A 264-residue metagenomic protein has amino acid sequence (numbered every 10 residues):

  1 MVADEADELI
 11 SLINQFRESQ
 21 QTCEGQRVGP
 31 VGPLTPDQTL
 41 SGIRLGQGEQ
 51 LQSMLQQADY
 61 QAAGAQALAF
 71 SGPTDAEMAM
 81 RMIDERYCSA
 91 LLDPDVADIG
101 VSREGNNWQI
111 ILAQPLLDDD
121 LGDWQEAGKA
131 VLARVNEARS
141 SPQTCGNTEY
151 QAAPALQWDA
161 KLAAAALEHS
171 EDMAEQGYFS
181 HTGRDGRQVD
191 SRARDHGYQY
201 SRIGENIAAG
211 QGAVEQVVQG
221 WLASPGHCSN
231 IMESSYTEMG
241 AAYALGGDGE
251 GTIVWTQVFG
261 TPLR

Functional and structural regions predicted by a protein language model:
M1-R264: Functional surface patches built around histidine and acidic residues
